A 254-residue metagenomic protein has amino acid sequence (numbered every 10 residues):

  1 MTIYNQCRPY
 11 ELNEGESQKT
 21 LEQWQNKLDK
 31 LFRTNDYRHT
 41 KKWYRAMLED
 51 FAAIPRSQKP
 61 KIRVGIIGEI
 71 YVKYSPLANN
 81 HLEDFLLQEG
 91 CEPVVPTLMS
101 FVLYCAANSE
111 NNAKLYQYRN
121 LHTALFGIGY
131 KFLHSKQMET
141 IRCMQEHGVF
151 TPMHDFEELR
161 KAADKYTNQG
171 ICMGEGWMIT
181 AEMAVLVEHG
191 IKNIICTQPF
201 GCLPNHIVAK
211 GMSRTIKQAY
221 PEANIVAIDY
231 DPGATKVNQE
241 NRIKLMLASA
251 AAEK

Functional and structural regions predicted by a protein language model:
M1-K254: An N-terminal assembly and electron-transfer interface module characteristic of large anaerobic redox and radical
